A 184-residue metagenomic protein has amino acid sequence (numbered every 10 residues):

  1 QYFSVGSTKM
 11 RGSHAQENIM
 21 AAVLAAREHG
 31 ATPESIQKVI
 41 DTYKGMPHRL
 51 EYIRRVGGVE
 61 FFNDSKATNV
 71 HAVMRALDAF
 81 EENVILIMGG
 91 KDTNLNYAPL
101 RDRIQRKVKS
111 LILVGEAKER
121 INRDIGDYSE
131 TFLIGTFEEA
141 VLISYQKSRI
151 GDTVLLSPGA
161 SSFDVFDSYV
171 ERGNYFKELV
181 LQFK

Functional and structural regions predicted by a protein language model:
F3-V108: Nucleotide phosphate-binding/pyrophosphate-handling subdomain across enzymes that bind or process nucleotide phosphates
L50, T131, F163: Short clusters of hydrophobic/aromatic residues that line enzyme substrate/ligand-binding pockets
A98-D152: C-terminal helical cap/extension that packs against the catalytic core of soluble nucleotide-cofactor enzymes
R120, A160-D164: Short glycine-rich, flexible loops that bind phosphorylated cofactors or substrates
Q146, D164, K177-K184: Phosphate-binding loop of NTP-binding sites
L155-G159: Short beta-strands and strand-loop turn motifs
F166-Y169: Short, solvent-exposed loop/turn segments at secondary-structure boundaries
